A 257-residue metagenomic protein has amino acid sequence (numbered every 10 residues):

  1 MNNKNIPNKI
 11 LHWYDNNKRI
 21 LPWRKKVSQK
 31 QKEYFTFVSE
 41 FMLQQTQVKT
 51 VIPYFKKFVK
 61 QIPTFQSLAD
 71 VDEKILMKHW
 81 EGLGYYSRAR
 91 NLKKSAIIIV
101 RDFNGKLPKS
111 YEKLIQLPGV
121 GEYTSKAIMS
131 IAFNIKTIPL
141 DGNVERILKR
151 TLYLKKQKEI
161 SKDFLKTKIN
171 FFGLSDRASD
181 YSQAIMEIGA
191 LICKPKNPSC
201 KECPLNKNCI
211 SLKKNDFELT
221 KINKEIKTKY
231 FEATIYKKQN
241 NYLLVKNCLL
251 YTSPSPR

Functional and structural regions predicted by a protein language model:
K4-S199, L205-K213: Catalytic cores of DNA base-excision repair glycosylases
P22, M186, I235, L243-V245: Residues in well-ordered beta-strands of folded domains
P204-I226: Short, conserved active-site entrance elements at the starts or edges of catalytic domains
E218-L243: Conserved N-terminal beta-strand and adjoining loop/helix that marks the start of the Nudix/MutT-like hydrolase domain
K246-L250: GIY-YIG-like beta-to-alpha core
Y251-P256: Conserved small/polar residues in nucleotide/adenosyl-binding loops
